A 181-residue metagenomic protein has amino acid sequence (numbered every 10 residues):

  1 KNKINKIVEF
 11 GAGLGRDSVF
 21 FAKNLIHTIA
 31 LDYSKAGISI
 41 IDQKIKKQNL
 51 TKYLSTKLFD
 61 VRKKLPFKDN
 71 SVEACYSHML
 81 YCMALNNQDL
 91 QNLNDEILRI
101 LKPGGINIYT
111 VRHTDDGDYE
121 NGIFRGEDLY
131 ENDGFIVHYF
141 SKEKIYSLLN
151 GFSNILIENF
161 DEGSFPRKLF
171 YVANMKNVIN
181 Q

Functional and structural regions predicted by a protein language model:
K1-L54, L58-K63, N92, N107-N177 (+1 more regions): Class I (Rossmann-like) S-adenosyl-L-methionine-dependent methyltransferase catalytic domain, capturing the SAM-binding
R62-C75: A short acidic, Gly/Pro-enriched loop at the edge of an enzyme's catalytic core that lines a small-molecule cofactor
L65, N94-R99: Short amphipathic alpha-helices and their capping/turn segments at secondary-structure boundaries
L65-P66, A84-L85, L149: Activation segment
S77-L80: A short beta-strand submotif of the Rossmann-like class I SAM-dependent methyltransferase core that lines
M83-A84, D116: Short glycine-rich, flexible loops that bind phosphorylated cofactors or substrates
A84-E96: A short, conserved alpha-helix within the catalytic core of class I
L101-I106: Short glycine-dipeptide loop
